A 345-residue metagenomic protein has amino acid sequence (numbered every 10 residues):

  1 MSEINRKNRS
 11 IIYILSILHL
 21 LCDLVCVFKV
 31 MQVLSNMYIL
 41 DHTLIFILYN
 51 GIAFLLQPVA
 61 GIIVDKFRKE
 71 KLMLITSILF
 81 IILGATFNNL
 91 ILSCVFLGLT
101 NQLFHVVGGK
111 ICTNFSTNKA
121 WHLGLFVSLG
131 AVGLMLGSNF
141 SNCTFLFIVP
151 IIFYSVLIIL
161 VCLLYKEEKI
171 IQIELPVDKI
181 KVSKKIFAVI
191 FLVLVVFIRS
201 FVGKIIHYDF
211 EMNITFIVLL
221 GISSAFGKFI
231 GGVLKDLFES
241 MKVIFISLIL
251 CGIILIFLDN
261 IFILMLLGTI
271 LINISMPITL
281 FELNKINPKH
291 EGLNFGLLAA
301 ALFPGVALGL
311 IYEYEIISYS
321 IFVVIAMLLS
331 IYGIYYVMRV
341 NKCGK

Functional and structural regions predicted by a protein language model:
E3-N50, V195-E211, L310: Helix-loop boundary and gating motifs at the non-cytosolic
L20, L90-V107, I261-P277: Hydrophobic core of transmembrane alpha-helices in multi-pass small-molecule transporters, especially MFS/SLC-type
T43-V64, V218-I230: Central cavity-lining transmembrane alpha-helices of secondary-active solute carriers, predominantly the Major
D65-I78, D236-I249: Cytoplasmic membrane-interface "Motif A"-like loop-to-helix N-cap segments of 12-TM Major Facilitator Superfamily
Q102-T117, N273-K289: Intracellular juxtamembrane helix-capping segments at the cytosolic ends of symmetry-related transmembrane helices
L146-K166, S318-R339: Symmetry-related core transmembrane helices of the 12-TM Major Facilitator Superfamily/SLC fold
M241-T279: C-terminal transmembrane helical hairpin of 12-TM major facilitator-type secondary transporters
P288-V323: A late C-terminal transmembrane helix in Major Facilitator Superfamily
